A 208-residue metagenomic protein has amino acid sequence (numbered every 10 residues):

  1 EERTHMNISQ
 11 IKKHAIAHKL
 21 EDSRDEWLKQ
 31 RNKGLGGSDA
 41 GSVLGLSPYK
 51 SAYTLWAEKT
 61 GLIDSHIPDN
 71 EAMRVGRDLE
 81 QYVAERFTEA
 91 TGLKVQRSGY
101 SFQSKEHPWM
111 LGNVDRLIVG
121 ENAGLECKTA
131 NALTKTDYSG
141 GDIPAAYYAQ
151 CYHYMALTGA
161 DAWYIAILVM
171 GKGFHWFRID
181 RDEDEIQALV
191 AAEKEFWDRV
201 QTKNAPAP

Functional and structural regions predicted by a protein language model:
E1-D78: Charged, glycine-rich intrinsically disordered N-terminal tails and low-complexity linkers that flank
M6-D25, Q81-G92, N122-D137: Short, charge-rich amphipathic segments
G41-V43, Y82-E85, W163-A166: Intrinsically disordered, low-complexity boundary segments flanking structured domains
Y53, A84, C151: Generic structural marker for isolated residues within well-ordered, non-membrane alpha-helices of soluble domains
E58, L62, E89, L93 (+1 more regions): A structural signal for alpha-helix termini and helix-coil/disorder junctions
S65, D69-A72, R77, Q81-T88 (+1 more regions): Nucleic-acid endo/exonuclease domains
M73, E89-W197: Nucleic-acid nuclease catalytic cores
E193-K194, D198-P208: Helix-loop elements that line ligand-binding/catalytic pockets
